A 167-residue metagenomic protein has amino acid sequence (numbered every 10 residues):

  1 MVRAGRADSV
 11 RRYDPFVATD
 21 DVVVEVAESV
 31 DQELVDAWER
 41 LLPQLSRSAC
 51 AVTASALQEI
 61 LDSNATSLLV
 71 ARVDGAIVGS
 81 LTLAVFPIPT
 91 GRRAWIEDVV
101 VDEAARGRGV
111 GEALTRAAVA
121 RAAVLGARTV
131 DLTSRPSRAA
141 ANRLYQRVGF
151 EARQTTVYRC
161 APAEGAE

Functional and structural regions predicted by a protein language model:
V2-Q32, G165-E167: Conserved N-terminal entry element of GNAT/NAT acetyltransferase domains
V26-E59: Conserved GNAT-fold acetyl-CoA-binding loop/helix
E59-V70, T90, W95: A short helix-loop-beta-strand connector motif used in the catalytic cores of GNAT acetyltransferases and, in some
V70, A76-V85, W95, V100: Conserved beta-strand in the GNAT
F86-I96, R106, R153: A conserved beta-turn-beta hairpin within the catalytic core of GNAT-like acetyltransferases that forms part
V101, G107-A120, R143-R147: Conserved acetyl-CoA-binding loop-helix of GNAT-fold acetyltransferases
E112, P136-C160: Conserved active-site alpha-helix within GNAT-family acetyltransferase domains
T115, A122-S134: Conserved GNAT acetyl-CoA-binding A-motif
